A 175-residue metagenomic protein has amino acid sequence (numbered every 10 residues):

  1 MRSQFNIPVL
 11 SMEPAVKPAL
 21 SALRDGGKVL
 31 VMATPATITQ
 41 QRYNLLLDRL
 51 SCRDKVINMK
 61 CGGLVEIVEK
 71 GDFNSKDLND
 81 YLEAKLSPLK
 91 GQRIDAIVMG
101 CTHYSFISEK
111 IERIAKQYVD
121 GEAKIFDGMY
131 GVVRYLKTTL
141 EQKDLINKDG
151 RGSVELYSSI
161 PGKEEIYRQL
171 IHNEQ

Functional and structural regions predicted by a protein language model:
M1-Q175: Non-catalytic structural scaffold of enzyme domains
